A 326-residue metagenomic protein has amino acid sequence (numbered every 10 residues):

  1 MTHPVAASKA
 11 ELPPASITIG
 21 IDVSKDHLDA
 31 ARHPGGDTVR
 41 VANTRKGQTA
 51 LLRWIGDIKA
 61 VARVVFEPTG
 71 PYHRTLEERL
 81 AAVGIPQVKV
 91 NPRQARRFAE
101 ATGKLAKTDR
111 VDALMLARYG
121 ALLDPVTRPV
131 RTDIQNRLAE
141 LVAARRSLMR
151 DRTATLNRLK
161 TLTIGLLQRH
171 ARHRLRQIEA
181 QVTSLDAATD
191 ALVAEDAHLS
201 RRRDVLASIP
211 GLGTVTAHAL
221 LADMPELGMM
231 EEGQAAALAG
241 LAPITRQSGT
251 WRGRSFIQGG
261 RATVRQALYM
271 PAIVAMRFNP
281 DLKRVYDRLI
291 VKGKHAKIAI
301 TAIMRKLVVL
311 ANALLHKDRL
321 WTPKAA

Functional and structural regions predicted by a protein language model:
M1-A15, T38, P323-A326: Intrinsically disordered, low-complexity and often Lys/Arg-enriched segments
T2, E78-A82, V88-S208: Long, charge-rich intrinsically disordered scaffolds of nucleic-acid metabolism proteins
S8-H33, L116, L148, H218-A219: Gly/Thr-rich phosphate-binding beta-strand-loop-beta motif of the actin/hexokinase/Hsp70
H33-R63: Nucleic-acid-processing active sites and adjacent nucleic-acid-binding tracks, predominantly divalent metal-dependent
V61-Y72: Short glycine-rich phosphate-binding loop at a beta-alpha junction
T214, A219-K292, A296, P323-A325: Phosphate-backbone recognition surface of nucleic-acid-processing proteins
V291-A326: Basic, amphipathic alpha-helical segments enriched in Lys/Arg and hydrophobic/aromatic residues
